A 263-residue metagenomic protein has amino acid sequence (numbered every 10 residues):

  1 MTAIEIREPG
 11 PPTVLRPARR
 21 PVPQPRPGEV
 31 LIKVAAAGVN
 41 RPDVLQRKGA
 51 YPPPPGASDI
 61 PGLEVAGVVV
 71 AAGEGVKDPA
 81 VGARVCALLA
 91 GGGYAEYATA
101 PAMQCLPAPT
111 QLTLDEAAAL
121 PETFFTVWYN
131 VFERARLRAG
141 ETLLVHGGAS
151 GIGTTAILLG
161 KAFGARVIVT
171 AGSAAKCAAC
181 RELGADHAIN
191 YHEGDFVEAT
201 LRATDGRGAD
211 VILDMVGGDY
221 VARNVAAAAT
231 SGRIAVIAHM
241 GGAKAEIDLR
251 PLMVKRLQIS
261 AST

Functional and structural regions predicted by a protein language model:
T2, R16, P21, K33 (+3 more regions): Residues located in well-ordered beta-strands
P21-V39, A50-G92: Glycine-rich beta-strand-centered segment in the early N-terminal region that forms part of a ligand/cofactor-binding
A80, A118-L120, F124-G194: Mid-domain Rossmann-like dinucleotide-binding core that forms the NAD(H)/NADP(H) cofactor-binding site
R84, T142, R166, G232-R233 (+1 more regions): Short glycine-centered segments of the SAM/dcSAM-binding site in methyltransferase folds
C86, L144, I212-L213: N-terminal Rossmann-like NAD(P) cofactor-binding module of classical short-chain dehydrogenase/reductase
L89-A102: A structural motif shared across PLP-dependent enzymes of the aminotransferase-like
A171, V216-T263: Glycine-rich phosphate-binding loop and adjacent beta-alpha segment of Rossmann(oid) nucleotide-cofactor-binding
F196-G206: Short amphipathic alpha-helix with an adjacent loop that forms part of the alpha/beta core around
